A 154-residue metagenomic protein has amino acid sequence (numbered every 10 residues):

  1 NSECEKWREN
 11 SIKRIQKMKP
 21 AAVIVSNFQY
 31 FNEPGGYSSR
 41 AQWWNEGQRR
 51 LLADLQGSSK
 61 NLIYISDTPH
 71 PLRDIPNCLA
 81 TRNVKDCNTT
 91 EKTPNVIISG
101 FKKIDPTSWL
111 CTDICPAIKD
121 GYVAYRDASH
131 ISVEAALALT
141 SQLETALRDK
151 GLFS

Functional and structural regions predicted by a protein language model:
N1-S154: Extracellular glycan-modifying ectodomains
